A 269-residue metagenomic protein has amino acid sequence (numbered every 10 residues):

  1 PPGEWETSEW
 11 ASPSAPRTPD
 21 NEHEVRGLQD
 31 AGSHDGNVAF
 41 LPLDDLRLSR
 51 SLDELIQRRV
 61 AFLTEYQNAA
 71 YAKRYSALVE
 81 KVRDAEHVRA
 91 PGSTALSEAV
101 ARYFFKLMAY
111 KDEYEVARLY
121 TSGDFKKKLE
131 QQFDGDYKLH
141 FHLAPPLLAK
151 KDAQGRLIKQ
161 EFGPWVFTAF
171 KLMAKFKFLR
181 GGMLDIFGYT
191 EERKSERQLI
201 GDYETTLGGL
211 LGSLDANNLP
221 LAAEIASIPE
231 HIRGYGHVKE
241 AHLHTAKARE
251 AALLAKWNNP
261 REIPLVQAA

Functional and structural regions predicted by a protein language model:
P1-P13, P19-N21, V25-D30, H34-A269: Active-site loops and adjacent core secondary-structure elements that bind or stabilize anionic groups
